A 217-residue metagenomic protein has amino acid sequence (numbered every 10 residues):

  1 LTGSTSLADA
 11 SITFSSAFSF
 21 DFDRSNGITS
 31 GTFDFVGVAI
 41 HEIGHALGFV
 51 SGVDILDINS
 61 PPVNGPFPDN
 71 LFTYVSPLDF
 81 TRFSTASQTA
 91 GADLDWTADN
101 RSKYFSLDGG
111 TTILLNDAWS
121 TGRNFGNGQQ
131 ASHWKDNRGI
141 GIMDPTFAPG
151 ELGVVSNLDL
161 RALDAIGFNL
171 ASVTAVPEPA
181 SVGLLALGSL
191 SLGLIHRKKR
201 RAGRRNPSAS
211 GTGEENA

Functional and structural regions predicted by a protein language model:
L1-I40, H45-T174: Extracellular zinc-dependent metalloprotease catalytic-domain scaffold
G52-L56, S189-L192, K199: Single-residue recognition of alpha-helix boundary sites
L107, V182, A202-G203: Short amphipathic alpha-helical "recognition" segments used for binding
V173-P177, R201-G203: Bacterial Sec-dependent N-terminal signal peptides
E178-H196: A short, hydrophobic C-terminal helix/tail in secreted or cell-surface proteins
G193-A217: C-terminal membrane-anchoring or membrane-association module
